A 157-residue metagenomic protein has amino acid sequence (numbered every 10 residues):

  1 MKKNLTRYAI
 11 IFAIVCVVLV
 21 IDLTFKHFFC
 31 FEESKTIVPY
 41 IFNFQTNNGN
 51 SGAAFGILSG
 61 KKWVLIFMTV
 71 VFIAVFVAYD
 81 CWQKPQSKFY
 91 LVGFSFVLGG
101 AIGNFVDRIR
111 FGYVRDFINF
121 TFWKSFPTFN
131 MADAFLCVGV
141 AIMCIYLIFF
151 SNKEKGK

Functional and structural regions predicted by a protein language model:
M1-K157: Alpha-helical transmembrane bundles and membrane-interface segments of multipass inner-membrane proteins
